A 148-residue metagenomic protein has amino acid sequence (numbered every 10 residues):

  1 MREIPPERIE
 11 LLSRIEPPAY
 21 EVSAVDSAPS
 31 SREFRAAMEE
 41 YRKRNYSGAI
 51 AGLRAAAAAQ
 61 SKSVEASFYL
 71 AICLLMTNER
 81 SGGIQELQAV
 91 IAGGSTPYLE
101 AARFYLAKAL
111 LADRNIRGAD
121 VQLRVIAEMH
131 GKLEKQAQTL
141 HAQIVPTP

Functional and structural regions predicted by a protein language model:
M1-E65: Juxtamembrane extracytoplasmic segments of single-/few-pass membrane proteins
S27, S61, S95-P97, G131: Short coil turns that delineate tetratricopeptide repeat
